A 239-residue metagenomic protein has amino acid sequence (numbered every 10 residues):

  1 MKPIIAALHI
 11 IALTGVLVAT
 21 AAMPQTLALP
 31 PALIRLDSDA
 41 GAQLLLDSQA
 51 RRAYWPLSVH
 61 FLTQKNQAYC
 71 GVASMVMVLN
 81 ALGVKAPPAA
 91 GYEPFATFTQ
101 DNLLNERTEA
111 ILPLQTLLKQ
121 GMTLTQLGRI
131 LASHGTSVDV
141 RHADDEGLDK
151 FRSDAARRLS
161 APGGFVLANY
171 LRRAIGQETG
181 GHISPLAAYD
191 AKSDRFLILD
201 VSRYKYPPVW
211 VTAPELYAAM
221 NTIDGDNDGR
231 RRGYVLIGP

Functional and structural regions predicted by a protein language model:
M1-P3: Positively charged n-region of N-terminal signal peptides that target proteins for export
A7-V18: Bacterial N-terminal signal peptides
A21-Q120: Active-site-adjacent structural segments surrounding the nucleophilic cysteine of cysteine proteases and isopeptidases
A32-L36, Q100-G181, A187-G233, G238: Conserved active-site-adjacent core of cysteine acyl-enzyme catalytic domains
